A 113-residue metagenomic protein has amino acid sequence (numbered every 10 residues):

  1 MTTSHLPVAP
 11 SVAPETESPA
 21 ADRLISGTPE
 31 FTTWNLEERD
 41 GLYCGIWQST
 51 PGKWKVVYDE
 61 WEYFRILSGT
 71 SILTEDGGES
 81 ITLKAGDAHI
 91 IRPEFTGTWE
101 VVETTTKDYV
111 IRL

Functional and structural regions predicted by a protein language model:
M1-G41: A short, N-terminal "cap"/entry segment at the start of jelly-roll beta-barrel domains of the cupin/DSBH fold
E38-Y58, R92-P93: Conserved short histidine dyad/triad with adjacent acidic residue
G45-I46, W54-D59, E75, I81-T82 (+1 more regions): Short histidine-centered beta-strand/loop micro-motifs that create catalytic or ligand/metal-coordination sites
S49, Y58-L73: Short, conserved beta-strand element in jelly-roll/cupin
V56, L73, K107-Y109: Short hydrophobic/aromatic-rich beta-strand segments that constitute the beta-sheet cores of beta-sandwich/beta-barrel
G77-E94: Short acidic-glycine-tyrosine-enriched beta hairpin
R92-L113: Ligand-binding loop in jelly-roll beta-barrel domains
